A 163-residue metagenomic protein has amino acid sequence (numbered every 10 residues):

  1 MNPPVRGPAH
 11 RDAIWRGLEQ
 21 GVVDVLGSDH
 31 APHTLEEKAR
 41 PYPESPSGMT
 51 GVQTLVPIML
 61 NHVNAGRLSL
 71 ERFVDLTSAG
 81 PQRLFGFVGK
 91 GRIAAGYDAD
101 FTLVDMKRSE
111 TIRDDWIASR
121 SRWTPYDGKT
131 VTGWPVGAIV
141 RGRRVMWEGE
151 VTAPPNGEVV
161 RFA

Functional and structural regions predicted by a protein language model:
M1, E37, G51-V52, V74 (+2 more regions): A generic structural signal for ordered alpha-helices
M1-A9, P46-T50, T124-T130: A short acidic, glycine-rich active-site loop that binds or catalyzes chemistry on phosphate/adenosine moieties
M1-L26: Histidine/acidic residue-rich metal-binding segments in metalloenzymes
N2, N61-N64, N156: Detector for Asparagine
R6, N64, W147: Residue-level marker of positions within ordered structural domains that often coincide with functionally constrained
G7-R16, L55-N61, V131-A138: Short C-terminal domain-edge/linker segments immediately following a structured domain
G17-L26, A31-M106: His/Asp/Glu-enriched, well-ordered alpha-helical/loop segment that forms or immediately abuts the divalent-metal
P41-E44, D98-R161: C-terminal cap of metal-dependent C-N hydrolases
